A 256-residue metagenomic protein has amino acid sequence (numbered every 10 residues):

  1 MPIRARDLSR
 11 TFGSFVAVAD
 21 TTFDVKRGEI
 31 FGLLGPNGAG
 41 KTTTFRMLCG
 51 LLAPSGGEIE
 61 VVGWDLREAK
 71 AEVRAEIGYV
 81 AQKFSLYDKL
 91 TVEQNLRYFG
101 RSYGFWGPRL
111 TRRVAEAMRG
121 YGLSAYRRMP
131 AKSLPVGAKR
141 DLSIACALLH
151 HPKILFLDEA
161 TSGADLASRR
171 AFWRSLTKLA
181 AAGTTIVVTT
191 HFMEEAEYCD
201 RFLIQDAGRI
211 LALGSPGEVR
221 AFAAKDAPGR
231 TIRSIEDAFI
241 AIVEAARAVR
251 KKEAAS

Functional and structural regions predicted by a protein language model:
G57-D65, E72-V73: Conserved ABC transporter NBD signature motif
K89, P130-G137: Conserved ABC ATPase signature
R97, R101, P108-Y126: Conserved ABC ATPase "signature" region
H151: Conserved catalytic motifs of ABC-family nucleotide-binding domains
L155-E159: Catalytic Walker B motif of ABC-type/P-loop ATPase nucleotide-binding domains
L213-G214: ABC ATPase "signature
